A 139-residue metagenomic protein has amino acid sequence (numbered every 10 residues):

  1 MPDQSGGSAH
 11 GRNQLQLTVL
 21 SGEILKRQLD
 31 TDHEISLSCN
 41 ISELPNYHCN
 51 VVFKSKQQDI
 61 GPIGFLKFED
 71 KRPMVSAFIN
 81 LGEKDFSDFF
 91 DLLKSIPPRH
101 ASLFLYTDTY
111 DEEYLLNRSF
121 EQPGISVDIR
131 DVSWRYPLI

Functional and structural regions predicted by a protein language model:
M1-I60: OB-fold ssDNA-binding interfaces and closely related basic DNA-contact patches used across DNA replication/repair
D3-S5, L17, N46, I63 (+4 more regions): Generic low-complexity segments that are intrinsically disordered, proline-rich and/or Lys/Arg-biased
Q4, H33, V51, I60 (+3 more regions): Short linear motifs in intrinsically disordered/low-complexity regions
I24, L29, N46, Q58 (+4 more regions): Generic "edge-of-domain/loop-turn" microfeature
I35-C39, E43, L66, E113-N117 (+1 more regions): Generic recognition of long tandem-repeat/solenoid scaffolds
Q57-N80: Extended, solvent-exposed segments with strong compositional bias
I79-L138: Short, compact, well-ordered microdomains
